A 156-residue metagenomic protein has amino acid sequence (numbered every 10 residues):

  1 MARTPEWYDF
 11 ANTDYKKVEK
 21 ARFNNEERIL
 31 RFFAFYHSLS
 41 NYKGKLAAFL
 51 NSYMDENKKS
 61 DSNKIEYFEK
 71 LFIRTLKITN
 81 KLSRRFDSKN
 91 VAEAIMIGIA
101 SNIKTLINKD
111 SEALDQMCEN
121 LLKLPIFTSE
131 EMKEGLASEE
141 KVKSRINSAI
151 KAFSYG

Functional and structural regions predicted by a protein language model:
M1-G156: Flexible coil/loop and intrinsically disordered segments
